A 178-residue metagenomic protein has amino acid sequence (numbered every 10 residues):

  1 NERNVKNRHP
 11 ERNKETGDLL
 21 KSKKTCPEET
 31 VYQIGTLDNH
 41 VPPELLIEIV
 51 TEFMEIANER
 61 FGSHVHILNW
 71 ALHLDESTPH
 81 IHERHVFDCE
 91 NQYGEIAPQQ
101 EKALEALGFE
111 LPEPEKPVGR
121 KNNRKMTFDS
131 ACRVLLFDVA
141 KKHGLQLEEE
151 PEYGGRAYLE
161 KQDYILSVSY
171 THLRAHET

Functional and structural regions predicted by a protein language model:
N1-R133, F137-V139: N-terminal, leucine/charged-rich tether regions that mediate assembly and partner docking in large macromolecular
L37, F137, L147-E150, H176: Generic hydrophobic/packing signal
W70-D75, E148-A157: Short, glycine/acidic-rich hinge or "gate" loops at secondary-structure transitions that mediate conformational
P151-S169: Short, highly charged C-terminal tails/helix-capping segments
T171-T178: Conserved small/polar residues in nucleotide/adenosyl-binding loops
